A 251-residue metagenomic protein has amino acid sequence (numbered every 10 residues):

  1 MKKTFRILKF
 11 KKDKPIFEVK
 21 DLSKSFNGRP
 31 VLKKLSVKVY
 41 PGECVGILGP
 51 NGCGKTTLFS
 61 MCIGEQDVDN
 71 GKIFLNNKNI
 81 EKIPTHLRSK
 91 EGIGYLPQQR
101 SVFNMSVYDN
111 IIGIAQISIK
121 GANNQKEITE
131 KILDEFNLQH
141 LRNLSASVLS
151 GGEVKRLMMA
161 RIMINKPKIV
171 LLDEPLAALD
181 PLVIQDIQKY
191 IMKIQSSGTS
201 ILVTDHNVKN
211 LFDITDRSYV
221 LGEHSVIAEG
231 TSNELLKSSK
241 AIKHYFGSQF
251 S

Functional and structural regions predicted by a protein language model:
F17-V19, L32: Conserved structural motif at the start of ABC-family nucleotide-binding domains
N27, V107-N124, E135, S248-Q249: ABC-type ATPase nucleotide-binding domains, specifically the catalytic core motifs of the NBD
L48-P50: The feature captures the beta-strand-to-loop junction immediately N-terminal to the Walker
I63: Helix-to-loop junction immediately C-terminal to a conserved catalytic motif
N123-L141: Conserved ABC ATPase "signature" region
S145-L149, E153: Conserved ABC ATPase signature
V170-E174: Catalytic Walker B motif of ABC-type/P-loop ATPase nucleotide-binding domains
